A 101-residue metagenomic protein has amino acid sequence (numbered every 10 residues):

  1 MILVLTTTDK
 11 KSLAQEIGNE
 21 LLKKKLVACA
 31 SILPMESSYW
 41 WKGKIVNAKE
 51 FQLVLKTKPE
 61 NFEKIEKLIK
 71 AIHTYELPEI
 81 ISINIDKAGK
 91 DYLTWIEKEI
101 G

Functional and structural regions predicted by a protein language model:
M1-G101: Positively charged, small/polar-rich N-terminal and surface patches that mediate targeting and assembly and bind
